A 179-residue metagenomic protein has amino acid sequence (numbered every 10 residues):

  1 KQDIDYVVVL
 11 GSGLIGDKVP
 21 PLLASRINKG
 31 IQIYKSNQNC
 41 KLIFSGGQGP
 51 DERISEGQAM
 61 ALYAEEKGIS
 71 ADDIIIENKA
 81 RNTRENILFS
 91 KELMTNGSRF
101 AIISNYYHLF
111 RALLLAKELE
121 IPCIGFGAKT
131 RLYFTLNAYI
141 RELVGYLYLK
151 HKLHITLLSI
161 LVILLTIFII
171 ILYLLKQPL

Functional and structural regions predicted by a protein language model:
K1-A138: A structural signal for short, hydrophobic/glycine-enriched beta-strand patches
Y107, T156-I170: Extended, charge-rich low-complexity interaction segments
T135-L136, E142-Y146: Long helical/loop segments within the catalytic core of UDP-sugar-dependent glycosyltransferases, especially the large
V144-L161: Juxtamembrane/start-of-transmembrane alpha-helix segments at the extracytoplasmic/lumenal side of membrane anchors
F168-L179: Juxtamembrane boundary at the C-terminal end of a transmembrane helix
